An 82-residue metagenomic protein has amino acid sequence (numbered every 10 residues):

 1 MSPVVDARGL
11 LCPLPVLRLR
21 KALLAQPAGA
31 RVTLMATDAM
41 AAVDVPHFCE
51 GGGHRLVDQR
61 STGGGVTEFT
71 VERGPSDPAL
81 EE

Functional and structural regions predicted by a protein language model:
M1: Short, basic/glycine-rich phosphate-binding loops at helix/coil junctions that contact nucleotide phosphates
V5-S61: Amphipathic, hydrophobic secondary-structure cores in small proteins
P46-E82: C-terminal structural segments of small proteins and small subunits
